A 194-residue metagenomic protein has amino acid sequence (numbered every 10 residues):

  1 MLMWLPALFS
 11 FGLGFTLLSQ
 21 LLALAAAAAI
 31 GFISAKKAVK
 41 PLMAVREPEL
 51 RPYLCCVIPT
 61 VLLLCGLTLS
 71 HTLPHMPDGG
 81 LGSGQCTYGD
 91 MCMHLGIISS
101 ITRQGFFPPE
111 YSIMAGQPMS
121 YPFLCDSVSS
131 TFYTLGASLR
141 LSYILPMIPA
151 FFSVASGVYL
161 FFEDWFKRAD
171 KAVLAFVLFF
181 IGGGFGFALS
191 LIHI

Functional and structural regions predicted by a protein language model:
M1, P52-Y53, A169-L174: Membrane-interfacial loop-to-transmembrane alpha-helix junctions, especially the N-terminal start
M1-L50: Membrane-embedded, hydrophobic transmembrane alpha-helices
M3-F11, E49-Y53, G82-G84, S156-F161: Short alpha-helical segments and helix-capping/turn motifs at coil-helix boundaries
L5, I192-I194: Long, compositionally biased low-complexity repeat segments characteristic of intrinsically disordered regions
E49-L67: Internal/C-terminal transmembrane anchor helices
L63-I192: Active-site lumenal/periplasmic loops and adjacent helix-entry segments of GT-C-fold, multi-pass membrane
